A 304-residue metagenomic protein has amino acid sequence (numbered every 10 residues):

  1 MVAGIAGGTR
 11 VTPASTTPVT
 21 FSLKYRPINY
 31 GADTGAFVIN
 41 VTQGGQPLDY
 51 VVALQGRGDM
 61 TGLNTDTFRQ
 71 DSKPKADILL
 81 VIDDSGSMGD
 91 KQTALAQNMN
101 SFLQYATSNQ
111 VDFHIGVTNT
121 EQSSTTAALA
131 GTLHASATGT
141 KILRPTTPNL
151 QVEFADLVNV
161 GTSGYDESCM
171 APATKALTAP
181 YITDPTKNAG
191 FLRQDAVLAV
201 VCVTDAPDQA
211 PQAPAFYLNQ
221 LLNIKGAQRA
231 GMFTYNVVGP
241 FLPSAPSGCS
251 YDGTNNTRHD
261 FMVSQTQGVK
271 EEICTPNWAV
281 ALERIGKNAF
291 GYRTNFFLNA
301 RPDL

Functional and structural regions predicted by a protein language model:
M1-N64: Feature for long, exposed domains in two main contexts
Q55-L304: Divalent cation-coordinating acidic motifs and surrounding scaffolds that mediate Ca2+/Mg2+/Mn2+/Zn2+-dependent binding
